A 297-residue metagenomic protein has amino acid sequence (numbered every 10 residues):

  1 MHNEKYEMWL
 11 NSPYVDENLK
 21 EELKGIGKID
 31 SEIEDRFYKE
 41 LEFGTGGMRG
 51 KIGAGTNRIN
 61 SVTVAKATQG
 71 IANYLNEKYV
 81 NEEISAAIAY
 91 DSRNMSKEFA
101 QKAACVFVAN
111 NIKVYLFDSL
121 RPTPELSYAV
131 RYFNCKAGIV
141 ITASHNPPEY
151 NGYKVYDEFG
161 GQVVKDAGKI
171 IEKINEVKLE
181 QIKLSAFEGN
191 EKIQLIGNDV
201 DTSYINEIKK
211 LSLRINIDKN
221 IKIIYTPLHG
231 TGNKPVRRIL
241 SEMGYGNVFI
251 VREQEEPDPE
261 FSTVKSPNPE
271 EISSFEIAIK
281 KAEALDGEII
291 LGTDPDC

Functional and structural regions predicted by a protein language model:
M1-E4: Short, Lys/Arg-enriched, disordered terminal segments
Y6-A103, Q194-I221: An N-terminal, well-structured beta->alpha segment
V15, M48-G50, G55-N57, R93 (+6 more regions): Short, glycine-/Ser/Thr-/acidic-enriched flexible segments
E32-F37, L41, N151-S274: Gly/Ser/Thr-enriched, mixed-charge loops and adjacent short helices that form phosphate/oxyanion-binding elements
L41-M48, I52, V64, R121 (+6 more regions): Long, contiguous hydrophobic alpha-helical segments, chiefly transmembrane helices and signal peptides
G44-G55, G70, A89, N111 (+4 more regions): Glycine-centered flexibility sites
G70-Y74, V106, N110, A129 (+6 more regions): Generic, well-ordered alpha-helical scaffold segments in large soluble proteins
A87-Y150, G246-C297: N-terminal small/polar loop signature for handling phosphorylated ligands or for N-terminal nucleophile
